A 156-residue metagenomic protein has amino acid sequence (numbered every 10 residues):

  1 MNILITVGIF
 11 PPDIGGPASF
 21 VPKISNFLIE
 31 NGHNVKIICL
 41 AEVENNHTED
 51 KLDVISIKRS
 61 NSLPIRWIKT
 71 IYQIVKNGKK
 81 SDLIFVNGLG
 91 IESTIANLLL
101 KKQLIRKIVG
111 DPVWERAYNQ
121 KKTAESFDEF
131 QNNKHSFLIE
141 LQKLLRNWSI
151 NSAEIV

Functional and structural regions predicted by a protein language model:
M1-V43, D50: N-terminal subdomain of nucleotide-sugar transferases
I3, V35-I37, I84, L104 (+1 more regions): Hydrophobic/aromatic residues located in beta-strands of well-ordered beta-sheets within soluble catalytic
A18, N46-K51, E115-Q120: Short aromatic-enriched loop/helix-cap "lid" or pocket-rim segments at secondary-structure transitions that line
I37-Y72, K76-G78: A conserved catalytic-core segment of Leloir-type glycosyltransferases
D50, L99-K101, S152: Short, structured coil segments at secondary-structure junctions
I71-K79, D128-V156: Membrane-proximal helix-turn-helix segments that form the acceptor-binding/catalytic region of lipid-linked
I74-K107: Short N-terminal targeting/anchoring amphipathic segment
I105-L144: Acceptor-binding helix/loop patch of EC 2.4 sugar-transfer enzymes, predominantly nucleotide-sugar-dependent
